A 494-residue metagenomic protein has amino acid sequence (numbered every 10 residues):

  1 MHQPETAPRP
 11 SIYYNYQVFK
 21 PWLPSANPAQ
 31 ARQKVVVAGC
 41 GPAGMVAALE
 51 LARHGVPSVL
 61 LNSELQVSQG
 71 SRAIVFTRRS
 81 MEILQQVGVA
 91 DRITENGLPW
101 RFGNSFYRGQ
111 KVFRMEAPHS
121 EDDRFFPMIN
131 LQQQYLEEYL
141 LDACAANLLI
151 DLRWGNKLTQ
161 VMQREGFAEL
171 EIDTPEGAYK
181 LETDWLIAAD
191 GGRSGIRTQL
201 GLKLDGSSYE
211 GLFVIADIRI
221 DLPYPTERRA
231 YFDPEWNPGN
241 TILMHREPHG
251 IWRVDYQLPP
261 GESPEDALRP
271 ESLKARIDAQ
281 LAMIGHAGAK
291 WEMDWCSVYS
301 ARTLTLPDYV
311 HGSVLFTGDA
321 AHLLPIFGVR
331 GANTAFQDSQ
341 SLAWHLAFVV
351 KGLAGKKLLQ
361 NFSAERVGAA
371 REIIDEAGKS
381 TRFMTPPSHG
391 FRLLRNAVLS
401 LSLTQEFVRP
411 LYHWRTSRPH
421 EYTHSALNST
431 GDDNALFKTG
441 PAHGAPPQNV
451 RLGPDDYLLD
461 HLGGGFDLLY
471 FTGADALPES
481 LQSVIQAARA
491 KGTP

Functional and structural regions predicted by a protein language model:
M1-A38, R53-H54, Q85, Y107-Q110 (+4 more regions): Helical substrate-recognition/capping region of FAD-dependent monooxygenase/halogenase enzymes
I12-Y14, P248, P264-T334, A354 (+4 more regions): FAD/FMN-dependent oxidoreductases across multiple families
A31, E176-W185: Core beta-strand elements of the Rossmann-like FAD/NAD(P) dinucleotide-binding domain in flavoenzyme oxidoreductases
G44-M45: N-terminal Rossmann-fold NAD(P) dinucleotide-binding loop
A52-R72: Glycine-rich FAD pyrophosphate-binding loop
Q69-A145, M162, H245: Active-site-adjacent segment of FAD-dependent monooxygenases/related oxidoreductases
E95, K111, L141-A143, E165-F167 (+2 more regions): Conserved FAD-binding catalytic core of PHBH/FMO-like flavoproteins
W154-A168: A conserved short coil-to-beta-strand element within the FAD-binding core of flavoproteins
